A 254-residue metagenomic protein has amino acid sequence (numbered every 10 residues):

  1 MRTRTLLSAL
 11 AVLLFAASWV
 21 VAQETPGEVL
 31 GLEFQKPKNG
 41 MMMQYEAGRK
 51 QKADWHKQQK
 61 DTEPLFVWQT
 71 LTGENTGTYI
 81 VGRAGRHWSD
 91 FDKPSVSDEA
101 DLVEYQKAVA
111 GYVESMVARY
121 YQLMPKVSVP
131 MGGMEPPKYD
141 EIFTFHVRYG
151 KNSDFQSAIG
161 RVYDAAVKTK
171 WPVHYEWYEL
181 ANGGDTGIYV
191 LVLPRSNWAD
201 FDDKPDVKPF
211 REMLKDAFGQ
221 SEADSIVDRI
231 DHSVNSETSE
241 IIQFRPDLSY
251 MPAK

Functional and structural regions predicted by a protein language model:
M1-T5: Positively charged n-region of N-terminal signal peptides that target proteins for export
L6-S8, A53: General helical structural elements
S8-S18: Bacterial N-terminal signal peptides
V21-K254: Short S/T/G/P-rich N-terminal loop/turn motif that feeds into the first structured element of a domain
